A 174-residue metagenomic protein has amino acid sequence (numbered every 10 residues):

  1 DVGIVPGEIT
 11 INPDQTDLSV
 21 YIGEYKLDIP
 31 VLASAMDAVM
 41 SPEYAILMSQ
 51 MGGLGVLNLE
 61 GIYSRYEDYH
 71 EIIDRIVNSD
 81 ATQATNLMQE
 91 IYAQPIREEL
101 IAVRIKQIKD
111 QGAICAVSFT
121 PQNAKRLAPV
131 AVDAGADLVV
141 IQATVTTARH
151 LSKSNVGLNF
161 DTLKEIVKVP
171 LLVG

Functional and structural regions predicted by a protein language model:
V2-G174: Active-site entrance/lid segments in N-terminal catalytic domains of soluble metabolic enzymes
